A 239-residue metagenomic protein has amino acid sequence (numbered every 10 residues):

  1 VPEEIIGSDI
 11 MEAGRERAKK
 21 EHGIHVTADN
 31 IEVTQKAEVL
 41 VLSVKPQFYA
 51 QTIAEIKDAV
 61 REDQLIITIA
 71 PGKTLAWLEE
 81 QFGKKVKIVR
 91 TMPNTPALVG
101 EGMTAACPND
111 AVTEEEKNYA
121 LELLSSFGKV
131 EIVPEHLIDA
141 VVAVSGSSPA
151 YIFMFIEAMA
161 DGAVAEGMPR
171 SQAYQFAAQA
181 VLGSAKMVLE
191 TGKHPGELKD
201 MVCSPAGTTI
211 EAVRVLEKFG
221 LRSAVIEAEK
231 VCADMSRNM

Functional and structural regions predicted by a protein language model:
V1-E21: NAD(P)-binding Rossmann-fold cofactor-contacting core
I5, V33, P169-A177, L198 (+1 more regions): Small-residue helix-packing motif on alpha-helices
E12-A13, H22, N30-A106, D110: Rossmann-like NAD(P)(H) cofactor-binding subdomain of soluble oxidoreductases
H25-N30, E131-V133: Short acidic-hydrophobic, aromatic-tinged amphipathic segments that line or gate anion-handling sites
W77-K87, M103-A140, F153-E190, M235: Internal alpha-helical scaffold of NAD(P)-dependent oxidoreductase catalytic cores
V89, I138-A143, P195-D200: Short pre-catalytic strand/loop immediately N-terminal to key active-site residues, enriched for Gly-Thr
A178-M239: NAD(P)-dependent Rossmann-like dehydrogenase/reductase catalytic/cofactor-binding core
